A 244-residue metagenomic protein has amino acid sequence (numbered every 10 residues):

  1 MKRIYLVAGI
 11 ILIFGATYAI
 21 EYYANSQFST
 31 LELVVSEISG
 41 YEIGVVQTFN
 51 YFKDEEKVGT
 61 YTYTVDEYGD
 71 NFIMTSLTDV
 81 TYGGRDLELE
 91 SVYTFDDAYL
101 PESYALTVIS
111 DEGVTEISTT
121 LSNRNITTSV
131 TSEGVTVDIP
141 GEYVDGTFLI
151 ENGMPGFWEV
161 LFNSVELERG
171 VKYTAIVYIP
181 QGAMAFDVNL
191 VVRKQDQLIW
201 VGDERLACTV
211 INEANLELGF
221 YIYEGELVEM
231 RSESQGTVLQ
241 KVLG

Functional and structural regions predicted by a protein language model:
K2-A8: Short, hydrophobic alpha-helical membrane anchors of single-pass surface/secreted proteins
Y5, I13-N123, R169-G244: Acidic, serine/threonine-rich low-complexity disordered tracts
A19, G141, F157-N163, L190: Generic hydrophobic, helix-prone segments enriched in Leu/Val/Ile
T78, V108, V130-S132, E159: Short, structured patches in soluble enzyme cores that scaffold and shape functional sites
R124-T128: A short, hydrophobic/aromatic-rich structural module that often spans a beta strand with its adjoining loop
V130-P155: Acidic/charged, solvent-exposed loop-and-adjacent secondary-structure segments enriched in E/D, K/R, S/T, and G/P
T147-G170: Beta-strand/loop-rich accessory regions of lumenal/periplasmic or secreted enzymes, predominantly carbohydrate-active
